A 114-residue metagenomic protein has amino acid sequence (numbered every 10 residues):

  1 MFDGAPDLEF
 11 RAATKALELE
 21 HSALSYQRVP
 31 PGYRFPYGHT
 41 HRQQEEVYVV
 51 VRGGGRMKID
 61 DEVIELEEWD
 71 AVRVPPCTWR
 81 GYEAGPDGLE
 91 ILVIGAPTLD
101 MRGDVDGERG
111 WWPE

Functional and structural regions predicted by a protein language model:
M1-A23, P30-P31, P36-Y37, R102-E114: A short, N-terminal "cap"/entry segment at the start of jelly-roll beta-barrel domains of the cupin/DSBH fold
Y26-V29, T40-K58: Short, conserved beta-strand element in jelly-roll/cupin
Y37, M57-K58, V74, R80-P86: Short beta-strand His + acidic residue motifs that chelate non-heme Fe in jelly-roll/DSBH and cupin folds
Q43, E62, T78, D87-G88 (+1 more regions): A generic "binding-loop/recognition-motif" signal
D60, E68, E83-A84, G103-D104: Short glycine-/acidic-enriched loop or helix-start segments at secondary-structure transitions that form or flank
D61-C77: Short acidic-glycine-tyrosine-enriched beta hairpin
R73, P86-G103: A short hydrophobic beta-strand segment most commonly corresponding to one strand of the jelly-roll/cupin
